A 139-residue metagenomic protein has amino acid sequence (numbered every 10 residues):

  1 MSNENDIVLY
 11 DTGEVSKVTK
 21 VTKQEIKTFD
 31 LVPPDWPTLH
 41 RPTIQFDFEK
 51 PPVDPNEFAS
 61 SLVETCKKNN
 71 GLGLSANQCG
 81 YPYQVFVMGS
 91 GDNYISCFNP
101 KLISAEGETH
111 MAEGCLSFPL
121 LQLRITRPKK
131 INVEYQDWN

Functional and structural regions predicted by a protein language model:
S2-N139: Positively charged
